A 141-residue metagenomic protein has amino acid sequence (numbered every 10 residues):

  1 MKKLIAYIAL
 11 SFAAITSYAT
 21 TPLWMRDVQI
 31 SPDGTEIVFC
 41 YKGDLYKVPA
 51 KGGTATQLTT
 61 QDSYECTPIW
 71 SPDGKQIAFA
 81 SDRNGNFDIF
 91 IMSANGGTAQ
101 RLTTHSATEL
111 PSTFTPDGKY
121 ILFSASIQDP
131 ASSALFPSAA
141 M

Functional and structural regions predicted by a protein language model:
M1-L4: Positively charged n-region of N-terminal signal peptides that target proteins for export
L10-Y18: Hydrophobic h-region of N-terminal signal peptides that target proteins for export in Gram-negative bacteria
T20-P22, C40-Y46, T54, T59-E65 (+3 more regions): A flexible loop/linker signature enriched in serine peptidases of the S9 family
V28-Q29, D62: Solvent-exposed, flexible loop/coil residues
Q29-T35, P68-Q76, S112-Y120: Blade-terminus and WD-like Trp-Asp/Gly-His loop motifs, strongest in beta-propeller folds
P49: Periplasmic/extracellular electron-transfer cofactor-ligation site, primarily the c-type cytochrome heme-c attachment
